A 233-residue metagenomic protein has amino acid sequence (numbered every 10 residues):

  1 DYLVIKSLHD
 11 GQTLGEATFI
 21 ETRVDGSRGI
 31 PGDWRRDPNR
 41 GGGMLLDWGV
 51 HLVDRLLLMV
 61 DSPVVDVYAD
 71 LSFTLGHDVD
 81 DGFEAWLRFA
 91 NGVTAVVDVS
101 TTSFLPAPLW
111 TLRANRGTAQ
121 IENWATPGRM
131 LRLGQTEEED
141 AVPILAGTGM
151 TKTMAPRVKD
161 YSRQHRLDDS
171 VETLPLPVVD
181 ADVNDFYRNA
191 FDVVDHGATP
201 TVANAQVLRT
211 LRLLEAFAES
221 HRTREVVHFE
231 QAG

Functional and structural regions predicted by a protein language model:
D1-G76, R224: Predominantly a Rossmann-like dinucleotide-binding segment in NAD(P)-dependent oxidoreductases
P63, N91-V93, G117-T118, A198 (+1 more regions): Short acidic/polar mixed-charge low-complexity motifs
D78-G82: A short, glycine/Asx- and small/polar-enriched loop/turn that sits immediately N-terminal to a beta-strand
A85-G92, L112-A114: Active-site beta-strand termini and strand-to-loop segments that position acidic
D98-P106: Glycine-rich phosphate/pyrophosphate-binding beta-alpha loops
R116-T201, G233: C-terminal glycine/acidic-rich active-site capping loop/insertion
E225-G233: Terminal low-complexity tails and localization/encapsulation signals of metabolic enzymes
